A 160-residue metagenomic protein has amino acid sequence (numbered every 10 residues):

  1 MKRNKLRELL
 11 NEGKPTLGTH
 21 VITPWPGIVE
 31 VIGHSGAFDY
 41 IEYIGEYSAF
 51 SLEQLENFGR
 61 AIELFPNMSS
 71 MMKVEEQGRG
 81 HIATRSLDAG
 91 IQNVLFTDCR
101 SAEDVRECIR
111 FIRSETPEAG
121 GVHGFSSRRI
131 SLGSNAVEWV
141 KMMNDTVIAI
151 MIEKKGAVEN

Functional and structural regions predicted by a protein language model:
M1-N160: Expand to "…catalyze enediolate/carbanion chemistry for C-C bond making/breaking, isomerization, decarboxylation
